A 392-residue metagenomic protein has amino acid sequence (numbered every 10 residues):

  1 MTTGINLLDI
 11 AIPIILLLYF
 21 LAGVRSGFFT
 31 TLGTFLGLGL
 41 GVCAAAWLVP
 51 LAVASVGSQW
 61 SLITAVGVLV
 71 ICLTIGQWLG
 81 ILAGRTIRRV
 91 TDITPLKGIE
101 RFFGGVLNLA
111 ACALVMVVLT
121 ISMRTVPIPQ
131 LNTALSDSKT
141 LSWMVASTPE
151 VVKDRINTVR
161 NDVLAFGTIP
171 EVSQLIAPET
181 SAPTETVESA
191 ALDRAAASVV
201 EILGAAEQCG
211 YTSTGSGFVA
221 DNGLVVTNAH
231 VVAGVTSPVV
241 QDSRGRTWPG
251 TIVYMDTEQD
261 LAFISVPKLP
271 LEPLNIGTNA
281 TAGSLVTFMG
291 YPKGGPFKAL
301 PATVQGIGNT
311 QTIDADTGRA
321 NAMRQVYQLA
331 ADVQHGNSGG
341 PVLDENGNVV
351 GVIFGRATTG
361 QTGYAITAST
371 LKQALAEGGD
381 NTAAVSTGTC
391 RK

Functional and structural regions predicted by a protein language model:
M1-T184: Alpha-helical transmembrane segments and their juxtamembrane interface "caps" in small multi-pass membrane proteins
I12-P13, Q208-G210, A331-Q334: Short loop/turn motifs at secondary-structure junctions and domain boundaries
L18, T214-G215, T236, N337-G339: Short loop/turn microsegments at loop-to-beta-strand junctions
S26, E185-S189, S198-N222, R246-P249 (+2 more regions): A conserved glycine-rich beta-strand in the N-terminal activation segment of trypsin-fold
T30, V226, V350-G351: Generic structural signal for well-ordered beta-strand positions
G57, R88, R124, F288-Y291 (+1 more regions): Sec-exported extracytoplasmic/periplasmic mature domains
A197-L203, A262-P273, K298-R391: Active-site region of chymotrypsin-like
A206-T214, D221-K298, T382-S386: Conserved active-site neighborhood of the chymotrypsin/trypsin-like protease fold
